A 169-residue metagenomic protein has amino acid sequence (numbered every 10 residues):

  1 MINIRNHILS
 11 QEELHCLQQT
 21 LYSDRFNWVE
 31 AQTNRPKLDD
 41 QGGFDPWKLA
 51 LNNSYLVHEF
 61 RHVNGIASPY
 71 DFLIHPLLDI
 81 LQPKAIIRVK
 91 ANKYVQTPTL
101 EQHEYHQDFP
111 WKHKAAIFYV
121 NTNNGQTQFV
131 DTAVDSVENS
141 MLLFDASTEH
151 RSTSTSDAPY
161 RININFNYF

Functional and structural regions predicted by a protein language model:
M1-K84: Non-heme Fe(II)/2-oxoglutarate
D79-P98: A short glycine-rich, His/Asp/Glu-containing loop-to-beta-strand
K93-V95, V120, Y168: Short beta-strand segments enriched in hydrophobic/aromatic residues within well-folded beta-rich domains
T99-E104, W111-H113, Y119-V137: A short beta-strand-loop-beta hairpin characteristic of the jelly-roll/cupin
E104-H106, E149-D157: Short beta-strand His + acidic residue motifs that chelate non-heme Fe in jelly-roll/DSBH and cupin folds
A116-F118, A158-F169: A short hydrophobic beta-strand segment most commonly corresponding to one strand of the jelly-roll/cupin
V134-H150: Conserved metal-binding segment of the jelly-roll/cupin
